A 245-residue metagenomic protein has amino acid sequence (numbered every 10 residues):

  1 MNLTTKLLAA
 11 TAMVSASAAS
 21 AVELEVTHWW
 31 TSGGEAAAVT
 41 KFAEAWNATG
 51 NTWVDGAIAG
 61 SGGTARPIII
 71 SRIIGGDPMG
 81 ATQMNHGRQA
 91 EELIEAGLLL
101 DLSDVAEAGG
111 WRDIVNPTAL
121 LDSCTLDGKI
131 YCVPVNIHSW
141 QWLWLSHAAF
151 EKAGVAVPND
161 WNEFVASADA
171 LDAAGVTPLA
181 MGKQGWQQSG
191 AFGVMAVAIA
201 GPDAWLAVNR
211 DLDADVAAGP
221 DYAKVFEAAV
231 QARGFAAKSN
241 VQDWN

Functional and structural regions predicted by a protein language model:
M1-S20: Gram-negative bacterial Sec-dependent N-terminal signal peptides
A21-A96, A108-R112, G128, V157: Conserved N-terminal structural module of periplasmic/extracytoplasmic solute-binding proteins
A36-A43, R66, I70, H86-A90 (+9 more regions): Extracytoplasmic/secreted envelope proteins and their assembly/folding machinery, especially bacterial periplasmic
G87-W140, V165, A191-G193: Hinge/lid segment of periplasmic solute-binding proteins
S103-N116, I199-K224: Short, solvent-exposed loop/beta-turn-alpha elements that line the ligand-binding surface or hinge of extracytoplasmic
L126-V135, Q141, V165-A214: Extracytoplasmic/periplasmic solute-binding protein
H147-P158, G234-F235: Aromatic-glycine-rich donor-binding/catalytic loop that engages nucleotide-sugar donors across glycosyltransferases
A168, R210-D243: Glycine-centered hinge/linker elements that transmit conformational signals in sensory and ligand-binding systems
